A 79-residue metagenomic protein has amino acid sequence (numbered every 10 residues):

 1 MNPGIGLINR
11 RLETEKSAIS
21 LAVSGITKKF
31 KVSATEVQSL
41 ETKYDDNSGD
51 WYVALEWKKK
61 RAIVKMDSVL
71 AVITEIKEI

Functional and structural regions predicted by a protein language model:
M1-I79: Long, terminal "pre-/pro-" and other extracytoplasmic accessory regions that lie outside the mature folded/catalytic
